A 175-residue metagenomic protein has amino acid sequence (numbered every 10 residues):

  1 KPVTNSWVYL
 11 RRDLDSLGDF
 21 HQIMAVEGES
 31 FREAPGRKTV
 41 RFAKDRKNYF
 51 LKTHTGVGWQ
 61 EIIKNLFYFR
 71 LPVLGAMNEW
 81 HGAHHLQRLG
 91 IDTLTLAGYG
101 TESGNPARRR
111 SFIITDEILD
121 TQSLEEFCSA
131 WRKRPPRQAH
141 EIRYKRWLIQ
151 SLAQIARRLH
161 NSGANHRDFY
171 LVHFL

Functional and structural regions predicted by a protein language model:
K1-D15: N-terminal positively charged amphipathic segments used for targeting/anchoring
D15-C128, K133, R157, N161-S162 (+1 more regions): Conserved ATP-binding subdomain of kinase catalytic cores across diverse folds
H140-R146: Active-site mouth loops of central-metabolism enzymes
F169, H173-L175: Hydrophobic residue at the +6 position relative to the catalytic HRD Asp in the kinase catalytic loop
